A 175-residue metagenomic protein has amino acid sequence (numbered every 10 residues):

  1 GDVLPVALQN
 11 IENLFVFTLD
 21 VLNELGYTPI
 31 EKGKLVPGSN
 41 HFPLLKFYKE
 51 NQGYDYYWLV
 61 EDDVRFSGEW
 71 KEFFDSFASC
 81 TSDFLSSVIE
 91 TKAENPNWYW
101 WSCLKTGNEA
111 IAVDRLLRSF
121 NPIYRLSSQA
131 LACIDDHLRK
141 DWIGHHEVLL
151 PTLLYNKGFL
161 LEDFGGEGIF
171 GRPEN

Functional and structural regions predicted by a protein language model:
D2, L22, V64-R65, E90-A93 (+2 more regions): Short, solvent-exposed loop/turn segments at secondary-structure junctions
D2-Y54: Active-site-proximal specificity loops/subdomain of glycosyltransferases
G53-R65: Short beta-strand-to-loop acidic/aromatic patch adjacent to the donor-nucleotide binding site
Y56-L59, F84-V88, L161-G165: A structural signal for short, well-ordered beta-strand segments and their strand-loop junctions that often border
F66-Y155: Conserved catalytic core of nucleotide-sugar-dependent glycosyltransferases
S82, L153-I169: Catalytic donor-sugar/metal-binding loop of nucleotide-sugar-dependent glycosyltransferases
P96, P173-E174: Short Asp/Glu-rich motifs
C103-G107, L161, G168, E174-N175: Catalytic domains of carbohydrate-active enzymes that cleave complex glycans
